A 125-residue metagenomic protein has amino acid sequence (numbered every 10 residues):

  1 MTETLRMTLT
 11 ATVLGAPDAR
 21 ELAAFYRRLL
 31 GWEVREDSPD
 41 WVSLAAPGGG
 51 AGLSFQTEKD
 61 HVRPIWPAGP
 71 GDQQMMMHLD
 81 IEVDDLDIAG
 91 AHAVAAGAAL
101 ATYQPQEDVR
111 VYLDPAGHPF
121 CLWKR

Functional and structural regions predicted by a protein language model:
T2-T10, W32-H78, G90-P115, R125: Vicinal oxygen chelate
R6-M7, A16-A19: Onset of an N-terminal alpha helix
V13-G15, D80-E82: Short hydrophobic/aromatic beta-strand micro-patches that form the beta-sheet surface supporting nucleotide- or nucleic
D18-E33, A93-A95: Amphipathic alpha-helical segments
A19, L86-D87: Residues at or immediately preceding the N-termini of alpha-helices
